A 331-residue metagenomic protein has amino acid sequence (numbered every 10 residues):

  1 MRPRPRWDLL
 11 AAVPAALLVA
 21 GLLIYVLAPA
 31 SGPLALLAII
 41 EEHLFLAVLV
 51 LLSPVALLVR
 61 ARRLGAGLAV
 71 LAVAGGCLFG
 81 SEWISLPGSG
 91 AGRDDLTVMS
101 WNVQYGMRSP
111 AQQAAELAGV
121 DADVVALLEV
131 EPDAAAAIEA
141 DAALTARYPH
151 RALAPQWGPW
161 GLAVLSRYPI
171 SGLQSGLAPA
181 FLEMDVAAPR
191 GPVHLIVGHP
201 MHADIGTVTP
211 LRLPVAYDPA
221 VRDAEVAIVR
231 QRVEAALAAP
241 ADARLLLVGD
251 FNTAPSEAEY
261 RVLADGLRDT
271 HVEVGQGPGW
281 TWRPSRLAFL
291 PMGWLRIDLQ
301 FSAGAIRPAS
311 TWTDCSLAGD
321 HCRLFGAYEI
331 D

Functional and structural regions predicted by a protein language model:
M1-A35, I39-V124, H150, W157-D331: Active-site regions of metal-assisted phosphoester/phosphodiester hydrolases, unifying DNase/endonuclease modules
E129: His/Cys-centered metal/cofactor-coordination and adjacent catalytic loops
D133-I138: Short, charged/polar "capping" segments at the starts of alpha-helices and the immediately preceding loops
E139-A140, A264: Class I S-adenosyl-L-methionine
A143-T145: Short, hinge-like loop/turn segments at secondary-structure boundaries
